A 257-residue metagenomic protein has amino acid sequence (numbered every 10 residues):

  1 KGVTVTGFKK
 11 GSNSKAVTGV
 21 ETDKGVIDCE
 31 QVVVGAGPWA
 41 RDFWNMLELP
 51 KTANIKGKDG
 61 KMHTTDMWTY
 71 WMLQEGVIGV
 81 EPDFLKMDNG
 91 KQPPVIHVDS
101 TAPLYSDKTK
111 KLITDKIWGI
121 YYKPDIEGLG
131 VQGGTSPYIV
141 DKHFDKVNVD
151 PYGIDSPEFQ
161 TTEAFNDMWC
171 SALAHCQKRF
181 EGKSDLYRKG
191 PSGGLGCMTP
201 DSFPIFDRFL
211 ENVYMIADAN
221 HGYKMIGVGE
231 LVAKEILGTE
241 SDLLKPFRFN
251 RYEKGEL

Functional and structural regions predicted by a protein language model:
K1-T6: A conserved beta-strand/loop element that lines the FAD pocket in flavoprotein oxidoreductases
F8-Q160, A174, F180-K183: Flavin-dependent oxidoreductases
I139, H143-N148, P157-L257: C-terminal catalytic lobe of FAD-dependent flavoproteins
